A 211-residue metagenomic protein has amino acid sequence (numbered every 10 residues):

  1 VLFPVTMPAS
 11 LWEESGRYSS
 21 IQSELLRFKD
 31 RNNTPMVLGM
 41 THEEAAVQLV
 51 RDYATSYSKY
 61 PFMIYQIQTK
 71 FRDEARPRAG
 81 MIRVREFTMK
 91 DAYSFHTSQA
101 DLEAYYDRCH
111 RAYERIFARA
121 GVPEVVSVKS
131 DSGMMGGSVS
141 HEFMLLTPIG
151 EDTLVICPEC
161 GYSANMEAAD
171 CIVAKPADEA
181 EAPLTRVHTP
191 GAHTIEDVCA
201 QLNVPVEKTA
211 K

Functional and structural regions predicted by a protein language model:
V1-K211: TRNA-recognition modules of translation machinery and tRNA-sensing kinases, especially anticodon-binding
